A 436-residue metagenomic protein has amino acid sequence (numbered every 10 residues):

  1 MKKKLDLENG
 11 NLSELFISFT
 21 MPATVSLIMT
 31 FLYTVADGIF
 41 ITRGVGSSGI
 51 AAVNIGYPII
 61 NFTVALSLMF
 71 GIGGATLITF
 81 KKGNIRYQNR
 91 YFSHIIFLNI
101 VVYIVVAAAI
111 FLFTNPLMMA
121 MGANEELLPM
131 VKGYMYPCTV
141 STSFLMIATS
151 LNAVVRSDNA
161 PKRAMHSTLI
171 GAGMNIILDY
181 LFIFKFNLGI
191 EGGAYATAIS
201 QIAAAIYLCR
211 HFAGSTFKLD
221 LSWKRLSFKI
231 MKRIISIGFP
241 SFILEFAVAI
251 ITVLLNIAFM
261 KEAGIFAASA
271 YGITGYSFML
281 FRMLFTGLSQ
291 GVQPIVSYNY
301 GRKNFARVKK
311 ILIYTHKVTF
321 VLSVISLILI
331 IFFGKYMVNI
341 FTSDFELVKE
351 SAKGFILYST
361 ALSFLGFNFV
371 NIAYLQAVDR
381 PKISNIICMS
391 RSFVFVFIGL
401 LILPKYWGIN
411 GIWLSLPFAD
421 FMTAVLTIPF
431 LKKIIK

Functional and structural regions predicted by a protein language model:
M1-A23, I78-S141, K185-F239, V296-A361 (+1 more regions): Short alpha-helical transmembrane segments in multi-pass integral membrane proteins
L7-V45, P58-G73, L77, I100-A107 (+4 more regions): N-terminal transmembrane alpha-helices
I17, L32-Y33, F70, A109-F113 (+15 more regions): Residue-level signal for transmembrane alpha-helical positions in Major Facilitator Superfamily
S18-D37, P137, A148, G171 (+4 more regions): Transmembrane helical elements of multi-pass membrane transporters/channels
L32-A51, M118-E125, L181-L188, A249-L280 (+3 more regions): Helix-terminus/linker motif at the lipid-water interface of multi-pass membrane proteins
S47-P58, V131, M135, A194 (+2 more regions): Small-residue hotspots at the loop-to-helix junctions and early N-terminal turns of transmembrane alpha-helices
I50-A108, L145-A164, A270-I328, F332 (+1 more regions): Small-residue-rich hydrophobic transmembrane alpha-helices
P137-R156, A164-N175, G193-L208, T286-S289 (+3 more regions): Short runs within selected transmembrane alpha-helices of multi-pass transporters and secretion channels
